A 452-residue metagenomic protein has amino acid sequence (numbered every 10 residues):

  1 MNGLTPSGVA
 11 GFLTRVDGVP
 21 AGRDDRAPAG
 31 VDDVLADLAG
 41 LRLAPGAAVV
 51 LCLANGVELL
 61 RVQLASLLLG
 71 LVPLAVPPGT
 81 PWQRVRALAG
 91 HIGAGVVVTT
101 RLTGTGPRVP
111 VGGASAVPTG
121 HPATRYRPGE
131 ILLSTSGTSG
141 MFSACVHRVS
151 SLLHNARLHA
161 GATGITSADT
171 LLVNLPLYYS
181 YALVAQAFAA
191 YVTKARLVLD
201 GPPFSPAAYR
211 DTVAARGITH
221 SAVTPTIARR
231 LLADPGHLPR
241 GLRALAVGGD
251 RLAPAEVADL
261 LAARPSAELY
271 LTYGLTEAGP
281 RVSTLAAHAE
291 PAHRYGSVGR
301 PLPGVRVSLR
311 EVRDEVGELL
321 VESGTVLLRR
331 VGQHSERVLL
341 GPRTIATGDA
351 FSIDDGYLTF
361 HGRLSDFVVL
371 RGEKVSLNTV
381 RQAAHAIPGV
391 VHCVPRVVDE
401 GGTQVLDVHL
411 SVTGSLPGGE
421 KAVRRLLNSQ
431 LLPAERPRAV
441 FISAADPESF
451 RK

Functional and structural regions predicted by a protein language model:
D25, E130-R157: Conserved AMP-binding A3 loop
D37-T80, P176, K374: Conserved AMP-binding/adenylate-forming
T103-G129, A156: Flexible, low-complexity linker/hinge segments
H154-T170, S180-T219: Conserved AMP-binding/adenylation subdomain of ANL enzymes
H220, L232-R294, R306: Gly/Ser/Thr-rich phosphate-binding loop
P301-G304, V312-R343, R363, E373-V375: Conserved ATP/PPi-binding loop(s) of AMP-dependent carboxylate-activating enzymes
R343, G348-R436: AMP-binding/adenylate-forming catalytic core of the ANL superfamily
Q430-K452: AMP-binding/adenylate-forming catalytic domain of the ANL superfamily
